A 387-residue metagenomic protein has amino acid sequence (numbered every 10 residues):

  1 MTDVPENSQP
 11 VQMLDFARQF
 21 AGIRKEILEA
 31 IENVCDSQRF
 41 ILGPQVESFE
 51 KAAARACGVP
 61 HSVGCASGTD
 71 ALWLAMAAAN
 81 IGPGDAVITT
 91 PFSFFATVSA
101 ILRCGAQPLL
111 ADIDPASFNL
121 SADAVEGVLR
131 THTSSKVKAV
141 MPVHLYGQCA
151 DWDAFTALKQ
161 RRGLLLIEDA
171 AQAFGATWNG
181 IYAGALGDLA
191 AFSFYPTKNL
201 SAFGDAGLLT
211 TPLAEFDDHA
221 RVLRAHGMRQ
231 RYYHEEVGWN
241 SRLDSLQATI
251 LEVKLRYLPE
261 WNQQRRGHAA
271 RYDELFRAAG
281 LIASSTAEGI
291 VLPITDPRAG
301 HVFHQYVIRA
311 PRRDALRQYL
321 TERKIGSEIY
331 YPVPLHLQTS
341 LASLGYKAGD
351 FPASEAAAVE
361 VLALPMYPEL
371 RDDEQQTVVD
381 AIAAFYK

Functional and structural regions predicted by a protein language model:
M1-R39, P44: N-terminal "arm"/small-domain region of PLP-dependent enzymes with the aminotransferase-like
T2-D3, A17, E29, V46-A52 (+7 more regions): PLP-dependent aminotransferase class I/II
V11, D85, L164-L165: Hydrophobic "anchor" residues on beta-strands that sit immediately upstream of conserved functional sites
S37-A86, A100-C104, L110-D112, I181: Phosphate-binding glycine-rich loop
W73-H132, A139-M141: Conserved PLP-anchoring active-site segment centered on the Schiff-base-forming lysine
C104, R161-R162, R323: Helix C-cap/helix->beta junction micro-motif
A116-A202, L208-T210: Active-site phosphate-binding strand-loop segment of PLP-dependent enzymes
